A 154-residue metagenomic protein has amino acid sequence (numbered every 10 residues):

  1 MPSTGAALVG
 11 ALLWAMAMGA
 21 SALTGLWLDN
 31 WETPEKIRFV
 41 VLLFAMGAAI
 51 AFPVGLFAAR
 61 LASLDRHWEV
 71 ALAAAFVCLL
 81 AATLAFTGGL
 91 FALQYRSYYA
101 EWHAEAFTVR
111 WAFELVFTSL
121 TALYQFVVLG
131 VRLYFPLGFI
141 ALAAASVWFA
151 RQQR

Functional and structural regions predicted by a protein language model:
M1-G10, H67-L80: Alpha-helical transmembrane segments and their helix-start/interface "positive-inside/aromatic belt" motifs in integral
M1-I50: Transmembrane alpha-helical insertion/packing segments
W31-E35, R60-V70, R154: Membrane-interface helix-boundary motifs at transmembrane edges
F44-W68: Canonical alpha-helical transmembrane segments
A73-A100: Hydrophobic alpha-helical membrane-insertion segments
R96-T121: Membrane-interfacial helical/loop segments at transmembrane boundaries in membrane proteins
F113-F139: Hydrophobic alpha-helical transmembrane segments
P136-R154: Cytosolic juxtamembrane helix at the C-terminal end of the final transmembrane segment
